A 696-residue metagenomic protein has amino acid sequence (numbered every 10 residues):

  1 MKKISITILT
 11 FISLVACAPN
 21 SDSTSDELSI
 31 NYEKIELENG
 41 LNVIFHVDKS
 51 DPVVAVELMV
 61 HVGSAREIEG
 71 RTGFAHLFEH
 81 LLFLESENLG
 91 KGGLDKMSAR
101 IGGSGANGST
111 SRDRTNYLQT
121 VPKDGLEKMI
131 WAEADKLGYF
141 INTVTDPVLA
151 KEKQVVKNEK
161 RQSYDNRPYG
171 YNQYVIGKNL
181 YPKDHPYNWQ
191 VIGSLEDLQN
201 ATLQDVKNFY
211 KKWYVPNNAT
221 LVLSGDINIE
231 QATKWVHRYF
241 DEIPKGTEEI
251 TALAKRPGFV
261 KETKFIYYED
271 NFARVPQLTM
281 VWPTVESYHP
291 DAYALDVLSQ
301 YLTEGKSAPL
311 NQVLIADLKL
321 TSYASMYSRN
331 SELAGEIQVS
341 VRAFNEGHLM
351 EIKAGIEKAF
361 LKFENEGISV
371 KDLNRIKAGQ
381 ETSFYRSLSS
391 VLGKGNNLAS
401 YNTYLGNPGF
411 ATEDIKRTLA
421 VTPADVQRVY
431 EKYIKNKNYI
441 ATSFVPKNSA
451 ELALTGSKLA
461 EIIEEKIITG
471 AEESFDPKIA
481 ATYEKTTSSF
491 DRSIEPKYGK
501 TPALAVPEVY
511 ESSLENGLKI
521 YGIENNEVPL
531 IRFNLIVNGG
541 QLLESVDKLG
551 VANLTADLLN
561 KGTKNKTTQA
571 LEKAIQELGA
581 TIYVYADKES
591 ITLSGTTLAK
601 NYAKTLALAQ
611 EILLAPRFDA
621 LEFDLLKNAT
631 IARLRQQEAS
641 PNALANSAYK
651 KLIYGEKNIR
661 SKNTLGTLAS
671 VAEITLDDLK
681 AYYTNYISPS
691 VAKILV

Functional and structural regions predicted by a protein language model:
M1-I4: Positively charged n-region of N-terminal signal peptides that target proteins for export
T7-V15: Bacterial N-terminal signal peptides
C17-N42, N228-D270, Q277, Q312 (+1 more regions): Proteolytic maturation boundary segments
T24-E33, K178-A219, I229, T251-P257 (+7 more regions): Histidine-acidic residue clusters that define the catalytic metal-binding segment of zinc metallopeptidase domains
H46, D51-E67, G73-L77, G92-Y139 (+10 more regions): M16 family metallopeptidases and their MPP-like homologs
F83-L89, F140, I229-Q231, F240-G246 (+1 more regions): Bacterial peptidoglycan biogenesis and beta-lactam-recognition machinery
S109, K211-W213, P257, E269-F272 (+8 more regions): Replace "in large, NTP-powered and nucleic-acid-processing enzymes" with "in large, NTP-powered factors and other
